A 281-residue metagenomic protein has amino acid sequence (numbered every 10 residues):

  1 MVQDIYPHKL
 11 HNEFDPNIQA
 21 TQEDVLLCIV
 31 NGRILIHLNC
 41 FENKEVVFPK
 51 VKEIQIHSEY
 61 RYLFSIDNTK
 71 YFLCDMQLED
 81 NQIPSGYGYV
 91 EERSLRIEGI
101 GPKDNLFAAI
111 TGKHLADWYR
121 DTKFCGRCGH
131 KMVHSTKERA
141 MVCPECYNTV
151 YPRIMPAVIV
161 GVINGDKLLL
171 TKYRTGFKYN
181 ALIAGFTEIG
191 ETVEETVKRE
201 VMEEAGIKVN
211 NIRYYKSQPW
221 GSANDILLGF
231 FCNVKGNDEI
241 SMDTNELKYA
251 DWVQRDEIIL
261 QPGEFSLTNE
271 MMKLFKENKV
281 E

Functional and structural regions predicted by a protein language model:
M1-T122, F177-N180, D243-E281: Nudix hydrolase/Nudix homology domain
L35-I36, A140-L182, F186, K208-V209 (+1 more regions): N-terminal strand-loop-strand
Y62-I66, M141-C143, V162, P219-W220: Short acidic-hydrophobic surface loop/beta-edge motif
L78, T187, N237: A short, internal acetyl-CoA/4′-phosphopantetheine-binding micro-motif in the GNAT/acyltransferase core
T111-G161: Cys/His-rich short segments
V158, I226-L228, K248: Change "...and in nucleic-acid phosphodiester-cleaving endonucleases..." to "...and in nucleic-acid processing enzymes
A181-K216, F230: The catalytic Nudix box helix
Q218-S241: Active-site-adjacent beta-strand/loop module that shapes the phosphate/pyrophosphate-binding cleft
